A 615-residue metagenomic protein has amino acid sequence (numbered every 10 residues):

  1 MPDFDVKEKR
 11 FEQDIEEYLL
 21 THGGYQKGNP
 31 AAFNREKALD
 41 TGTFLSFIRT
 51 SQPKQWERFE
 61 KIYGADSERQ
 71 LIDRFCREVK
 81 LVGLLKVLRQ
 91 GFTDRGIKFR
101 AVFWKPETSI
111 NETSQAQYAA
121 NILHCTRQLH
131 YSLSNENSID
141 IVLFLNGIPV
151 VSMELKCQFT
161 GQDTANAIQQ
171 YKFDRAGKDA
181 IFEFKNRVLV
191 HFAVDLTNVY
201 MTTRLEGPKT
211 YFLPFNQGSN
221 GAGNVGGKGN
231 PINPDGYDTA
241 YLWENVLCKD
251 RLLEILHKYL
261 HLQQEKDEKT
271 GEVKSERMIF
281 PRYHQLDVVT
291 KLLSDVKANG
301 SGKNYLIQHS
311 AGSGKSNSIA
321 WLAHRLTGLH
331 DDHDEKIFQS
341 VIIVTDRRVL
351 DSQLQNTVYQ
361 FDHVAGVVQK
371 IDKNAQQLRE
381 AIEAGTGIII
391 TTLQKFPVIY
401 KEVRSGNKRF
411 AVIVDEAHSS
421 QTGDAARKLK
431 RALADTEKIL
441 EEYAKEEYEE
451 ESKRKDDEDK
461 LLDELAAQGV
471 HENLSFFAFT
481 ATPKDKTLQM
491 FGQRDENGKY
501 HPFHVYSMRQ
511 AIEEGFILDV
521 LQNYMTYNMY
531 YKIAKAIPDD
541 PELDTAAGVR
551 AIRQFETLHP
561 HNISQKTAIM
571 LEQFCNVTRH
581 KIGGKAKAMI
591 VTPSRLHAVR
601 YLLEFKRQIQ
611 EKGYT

Functional and structural regions predicted by a protein language model:
P2-S340, V349, Q353-V364, Q394 (+5 more regions): ATP-dependent helicase/translocase motor core
V150, C157-T160, T197-Y200, R348-L350 (+5 more regions): Conserved nucleotide-binding/hydrolysis micro-motifs of P-loop NTPases
F192-A193, I389-T392, L474-T480: Structural recognition of the conserved hydrophobic beta-strand(s) that form the central parallel beta-sheet of P-loop
N233-T239, K486-K585, Y601-R607, G613-Y614: Interdomain helical connector at the RecA1-RecA2 junction of SF1/SF2 helicase-like NTPases
S310, D346, P593: P-loop (Walker A) phosphate-binding loop of NTP-binding proteins
S310-A311, A417-S419, A432-D457, L465-K486: Conserved helicase ATPase motor motifs in RecA-like P-loop NTPase domains
Q360, K373-I389, R404: Conserved motor-coupling elements within RecA-like helicase/translocase cores
G385-A432, K438, K453-A466: Conserved RecA-like ASCE ATPase "motif II neighborhood" in helicase/translocase motors
